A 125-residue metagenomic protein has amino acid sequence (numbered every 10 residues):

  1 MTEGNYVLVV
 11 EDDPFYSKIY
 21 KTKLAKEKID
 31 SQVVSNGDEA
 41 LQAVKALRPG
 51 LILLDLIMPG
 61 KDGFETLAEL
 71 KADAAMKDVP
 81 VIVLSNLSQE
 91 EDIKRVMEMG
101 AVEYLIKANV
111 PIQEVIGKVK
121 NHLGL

Functional and structural regions predicted by a protein language model:
E11: Conserved acidic carboxylate
P14-Q32: Two-component/phosphorelay signaling modules centered on CheY-like receiver
V33-Q42, G63: Helix N-cap/capping motif at the beta->alpha junctions
Q42, F64-K77: Short amphipathic alpha-helix used as the core "switch/output" element in two-component signaling
L47-L53: Active-site beta3 strand of CheY-like receiver
D55, S85: Active-site residues of response regulator receiver
M58: Receiver (REC) domain active-site loop signature in two-component systems and cognate sites in sensor histidine kinases
